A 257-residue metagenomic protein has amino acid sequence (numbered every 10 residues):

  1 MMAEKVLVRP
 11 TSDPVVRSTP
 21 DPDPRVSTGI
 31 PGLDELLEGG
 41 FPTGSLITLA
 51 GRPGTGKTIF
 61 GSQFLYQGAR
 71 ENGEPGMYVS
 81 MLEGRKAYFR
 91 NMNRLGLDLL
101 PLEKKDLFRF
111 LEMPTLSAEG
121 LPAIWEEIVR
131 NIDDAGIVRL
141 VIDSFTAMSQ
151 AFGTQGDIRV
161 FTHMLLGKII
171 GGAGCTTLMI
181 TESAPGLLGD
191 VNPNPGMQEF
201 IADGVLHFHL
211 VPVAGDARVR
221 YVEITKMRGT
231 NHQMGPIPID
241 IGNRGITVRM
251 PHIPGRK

Functional and structural regions predicted by a protein language model:
M1-P20, T230-K257: C-terminal regions of RecA-like/P-loop NTPase motor modules
R17-P31: P-loop NTPase nucleotide-binding/switch module
T28-G40: Pre-Walker A adenine-sensing motif
T48, R52-A118: Conserved P-loop
E74-P75, D106-L107, G136-R139, G172-I180: Loop/turn-to-beta-strand initiation segments
M113-G172: Phosphate-binding/switch loop-helix module in NTP-utilizing enzymes
C175-R244: Phosphate-binding/switch region of NTP-binding enzymes
